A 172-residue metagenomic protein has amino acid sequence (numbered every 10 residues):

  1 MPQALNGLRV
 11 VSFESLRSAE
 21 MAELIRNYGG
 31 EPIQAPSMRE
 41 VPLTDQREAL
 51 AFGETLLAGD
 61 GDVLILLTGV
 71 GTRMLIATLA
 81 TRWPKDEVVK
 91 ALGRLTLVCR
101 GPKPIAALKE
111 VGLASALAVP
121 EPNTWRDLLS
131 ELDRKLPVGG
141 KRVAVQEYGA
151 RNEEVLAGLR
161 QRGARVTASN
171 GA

Functional and structural regions predicted by a protein language model:
M1-A172: Conserved beta-alpha
